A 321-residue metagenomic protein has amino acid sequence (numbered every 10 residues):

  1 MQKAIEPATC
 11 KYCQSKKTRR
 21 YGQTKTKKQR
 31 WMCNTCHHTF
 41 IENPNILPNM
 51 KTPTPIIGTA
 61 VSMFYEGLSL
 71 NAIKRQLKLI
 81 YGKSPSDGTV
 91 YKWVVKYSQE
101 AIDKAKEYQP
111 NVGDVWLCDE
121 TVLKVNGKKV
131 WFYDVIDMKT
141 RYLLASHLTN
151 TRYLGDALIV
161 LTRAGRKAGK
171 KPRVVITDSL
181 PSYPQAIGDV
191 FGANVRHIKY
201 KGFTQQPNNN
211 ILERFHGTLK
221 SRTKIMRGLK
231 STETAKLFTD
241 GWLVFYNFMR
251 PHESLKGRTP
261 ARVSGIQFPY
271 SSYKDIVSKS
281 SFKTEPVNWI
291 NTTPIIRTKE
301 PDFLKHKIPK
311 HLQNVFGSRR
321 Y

Functional and structural regions predicted by a protein language model:
M1-E6, G22-K27: Short, flexible, mixed-charge glycine/proline-rich loop motifs that serve as phosphate/nucleic-acid-contacting
P7, S15, R30: Residues immediately within or flanking Cys/His clusters that coordinate Zn2+ in small zinc-binding modules
K11-Y12, T35: Short, cysteine/histidine-rich loop/knuckle motifs that typically chelate Zn2+
Q29-V115, E120-N126, T140: Short, positively charged, Gly/Tyr-enriched micro-motifs that form contact patches at catalytic or ligand/partner
N49-K51, S146-A168: Active-site beta-loop-alpha junctions of metal-dependent nucleic acid enzymes, especially the RNase H-like/DDE
K171-Y183: Acidic/histidine-rich, metal-coordinating catalytic segments
K201-S221: RNase H-like two-metal-ion nuclease catalytic core shared by retroviral integrases and related mobile-element nucleases
I225-T232, K236-Y321: C-terminal domain-tail junction helix/linker
